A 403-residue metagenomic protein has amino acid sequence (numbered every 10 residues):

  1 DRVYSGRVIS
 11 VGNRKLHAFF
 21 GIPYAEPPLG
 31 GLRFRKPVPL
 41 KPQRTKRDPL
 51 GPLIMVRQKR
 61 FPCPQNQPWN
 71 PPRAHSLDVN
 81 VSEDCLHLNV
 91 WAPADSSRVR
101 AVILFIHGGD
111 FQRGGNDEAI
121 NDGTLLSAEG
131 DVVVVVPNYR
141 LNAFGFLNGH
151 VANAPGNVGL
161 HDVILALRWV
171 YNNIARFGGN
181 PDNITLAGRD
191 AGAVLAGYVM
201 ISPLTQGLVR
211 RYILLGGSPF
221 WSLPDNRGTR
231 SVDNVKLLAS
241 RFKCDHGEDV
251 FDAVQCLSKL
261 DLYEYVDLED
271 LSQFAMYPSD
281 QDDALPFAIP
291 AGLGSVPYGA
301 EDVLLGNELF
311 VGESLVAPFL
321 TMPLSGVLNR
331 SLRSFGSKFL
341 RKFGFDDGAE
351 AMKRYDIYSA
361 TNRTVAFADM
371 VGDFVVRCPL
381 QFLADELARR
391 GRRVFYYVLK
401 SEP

Functional and structural regions predicted by a protein language model:
D1-L160, P181: Non-catalytic accessory segments of hydrolases
R73-D78, N153-N157, F220-N226, P290 (+1 more regions): Active-site rim elements
A101, V170, F177-D190: Alpha/beta-hydrolase fold nucleophile elbow
Y139-N142, S218, K400: Short beta-to-alpha linker loops that shape the active-site pocket of alpha/beta-hydrolase fold enzymes
A154-R176, R230-L237: Alpha/beta-hydrolase active-site loop
A193-T205: Short glycine-enriched nucleophile-adjacent loop and the immediately C-terminal alpha-helix near the catalytic center
Q206-P219: A conserved short beta-strand
C256-P403: Substrate-gating cap/lid region and adjacent catalytic-acid/histidine neighborhood within extracellular/lumenal
